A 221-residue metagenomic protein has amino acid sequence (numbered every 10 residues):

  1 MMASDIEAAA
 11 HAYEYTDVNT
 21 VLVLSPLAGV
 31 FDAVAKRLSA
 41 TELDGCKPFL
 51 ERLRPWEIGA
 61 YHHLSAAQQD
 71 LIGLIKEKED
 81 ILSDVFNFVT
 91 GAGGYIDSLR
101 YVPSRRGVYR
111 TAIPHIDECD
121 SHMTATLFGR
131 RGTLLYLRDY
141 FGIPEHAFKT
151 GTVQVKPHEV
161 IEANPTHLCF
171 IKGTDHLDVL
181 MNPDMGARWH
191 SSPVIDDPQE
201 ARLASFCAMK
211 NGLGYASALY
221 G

Functional and structural regions predicted by a protein language model:
M1-V85: N-terminal auxiliary "cap/dimerization" subdomain that precedes the catalytic jelly-roll/cupin core of mononuclear
D17-T20, D120-M123, P165-T166, E200-L203: Short, surface-exposed beta-edge/turn micro-motifs
V21-L24, Y95-V102, H122-A125, F170-I171: A structural signal for short, well-ordered beta-strand segments and their strand-loop junctions that often border
L27, R105, R130, D139-Y140 (+2 more regions): A broadly conserved detector of short glycine/acidic/proline-rich loop/turn motifs that flank catalytic sites and bind
L43-P48, D84-D97, N164, P198-E200: Structural alpha-beta junctions
H62-I116: Extracellular-facing segments of soluble proteins and assemblies that are Gly/Ser/Thr-biased and enriched in aromatics
G107-K172: Catalytic core of non-heme Fe(II) oxygenases with the double-stranded beta-helix
T152-G221: Catalytic core of Fe(II)/2-oxoglutarate
